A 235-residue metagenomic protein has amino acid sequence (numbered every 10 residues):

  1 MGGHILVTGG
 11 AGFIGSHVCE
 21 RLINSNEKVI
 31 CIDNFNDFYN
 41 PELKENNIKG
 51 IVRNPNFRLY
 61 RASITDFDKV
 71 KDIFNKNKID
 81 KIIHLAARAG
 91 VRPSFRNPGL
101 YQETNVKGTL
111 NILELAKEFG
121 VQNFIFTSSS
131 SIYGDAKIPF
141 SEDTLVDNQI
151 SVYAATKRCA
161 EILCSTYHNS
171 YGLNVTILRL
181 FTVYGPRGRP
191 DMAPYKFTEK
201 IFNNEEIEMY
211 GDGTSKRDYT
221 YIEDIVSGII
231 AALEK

Functional and structural regions predicted by a protein language model:
M1-V183, E223, L233: N-terminal Rossmann-like NAD(P)+-binding domain of SDR-like oxidoreductases, especially those catalyzing
N40-L43, R189, A193: Short acidic-hydrophobic sequence patches enriched in Asp/Glu that either
E103, E208-G211: Short, hydrophobic secondary-structure boundary micro-motifs
P139, P190-T198: A glycine/serine/threonine-rich, flexible loop-to-helix segment that serves as the NAD(P) cofactor-binding "lid"
I150, F181-D191, G211-E223: Glycine-rich "substrate-gating" loop/helix at the edge of Rossmann-like oxidoreductase active sites
Y195-I207, R217-K235: Alpha-helical substrate-binding/gating segment
